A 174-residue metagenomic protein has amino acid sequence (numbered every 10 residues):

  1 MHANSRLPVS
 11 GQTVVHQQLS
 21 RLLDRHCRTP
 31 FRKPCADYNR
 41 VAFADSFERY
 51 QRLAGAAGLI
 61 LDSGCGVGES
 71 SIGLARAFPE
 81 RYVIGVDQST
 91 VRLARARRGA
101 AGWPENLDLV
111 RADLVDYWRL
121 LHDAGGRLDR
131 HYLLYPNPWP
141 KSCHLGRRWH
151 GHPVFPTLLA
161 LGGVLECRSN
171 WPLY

Functional and structural regions predicted by a protein language model:
M1-L59, S70-R76: S-adenosyl-L-methionine
S63, V86: Conserved beta-strand/loop positions that form the S-adenosyl-L-methionine
G64-G68: Class I SAM-dependent methyltransferase "Motif I" SAM/SAH-binding loop
S89: Conserved SAM/SAH-binding beta-strand->alpha-helix loop
A96: Conserved SAM-binding loop
A100-A124: S-adenosyl-L-methionine
H150-G162: A short glycine-rich, Lys/Arg-flanked "PGG" loop and its adjoining helix->strand segment in the class I
G162-S169: Conserved beta-strand signature within the Rossmann-like core of class I S-adenosyl-L-methionine
